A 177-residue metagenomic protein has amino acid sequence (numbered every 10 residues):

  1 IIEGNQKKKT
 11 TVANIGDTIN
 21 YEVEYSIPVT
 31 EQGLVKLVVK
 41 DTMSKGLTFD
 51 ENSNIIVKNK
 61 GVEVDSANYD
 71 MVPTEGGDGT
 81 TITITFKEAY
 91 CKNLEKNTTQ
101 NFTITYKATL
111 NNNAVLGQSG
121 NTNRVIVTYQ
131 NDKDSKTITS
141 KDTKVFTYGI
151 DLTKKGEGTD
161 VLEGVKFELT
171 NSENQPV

Functional and structural regions predicted by a protein language model:
I1, D41, I150-G156, F167-L169: A short, amphipathic beta-strand motif
I1-K9, I56, T153-G158: Short, solvent-exposed loop/edge segments of extracellular or virion-exposed proteins
V12-T42, F146-Y148: Short beta-strand elements of extracellular/lumenal beta-sandwich folds
V23, V35, E95-F146: Serine/threonine-enriched low-complexity regions used as flexible
T30-L34, L47-D50, V115-L116, G158-E163: A short beta-turn/strand-edge loop motif at beta-sheet boundaries
V38-V62: Solvent-exposed beta-hairpin/edge-strand motifs
N59-N113: Extracellular adhesion/glycan-binding regions together with long Ser/Thr- and acidic-residue-rich low-complexity tracts
G158-V177: Short, ordered, surface-exposed loop/turn motifs in non-cytosolic proteins
